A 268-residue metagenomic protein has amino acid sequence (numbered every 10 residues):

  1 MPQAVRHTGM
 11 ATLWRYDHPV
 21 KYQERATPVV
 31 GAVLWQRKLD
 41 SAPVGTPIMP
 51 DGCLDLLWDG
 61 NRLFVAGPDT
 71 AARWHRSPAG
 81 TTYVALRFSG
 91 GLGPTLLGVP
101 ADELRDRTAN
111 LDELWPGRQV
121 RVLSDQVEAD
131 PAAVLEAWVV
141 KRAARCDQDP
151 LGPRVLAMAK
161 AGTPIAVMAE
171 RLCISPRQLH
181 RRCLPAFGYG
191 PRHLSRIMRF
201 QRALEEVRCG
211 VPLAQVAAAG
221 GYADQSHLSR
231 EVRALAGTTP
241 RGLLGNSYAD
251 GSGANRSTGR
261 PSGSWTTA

Functional and structural regions predicted by a protein language model:
M1-V167, R171-P176, Y189-P191, E205-R208 (+2 more regions): Alpha-helical bundle regulatory/interaction domains
C183-Y189, E231-G242: A secondary-structure capping/hinge motif
L184, A203-E206: Enrichment for repetitive, rod-forming helical segments
